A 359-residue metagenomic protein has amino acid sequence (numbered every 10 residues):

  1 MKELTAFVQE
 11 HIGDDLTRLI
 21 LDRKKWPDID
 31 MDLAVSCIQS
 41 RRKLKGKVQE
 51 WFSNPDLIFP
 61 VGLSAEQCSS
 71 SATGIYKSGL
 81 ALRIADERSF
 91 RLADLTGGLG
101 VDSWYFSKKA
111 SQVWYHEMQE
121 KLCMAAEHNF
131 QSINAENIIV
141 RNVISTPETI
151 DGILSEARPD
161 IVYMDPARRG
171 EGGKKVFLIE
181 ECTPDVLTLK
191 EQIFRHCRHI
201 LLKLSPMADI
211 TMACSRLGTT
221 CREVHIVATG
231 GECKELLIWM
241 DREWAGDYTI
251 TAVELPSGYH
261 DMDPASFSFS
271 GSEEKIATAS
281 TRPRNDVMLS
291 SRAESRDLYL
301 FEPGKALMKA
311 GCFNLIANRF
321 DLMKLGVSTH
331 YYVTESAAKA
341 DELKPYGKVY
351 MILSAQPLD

Functional and structural regions predicted by a protein language model:
M1-D359: SAM-dependent transferase fold signal centered on methyltransferase-like domains, encompassing both Class I
